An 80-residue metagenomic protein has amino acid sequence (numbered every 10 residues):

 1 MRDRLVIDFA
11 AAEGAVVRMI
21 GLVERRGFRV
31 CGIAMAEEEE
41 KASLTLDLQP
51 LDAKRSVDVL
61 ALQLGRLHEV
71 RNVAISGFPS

Functional and structural regions predicted by a protein language model:
M1-S80: A conserved regulatory-domain signal marking ACT and ACT-like small-molecule sensing domains and adjacent regulatory
